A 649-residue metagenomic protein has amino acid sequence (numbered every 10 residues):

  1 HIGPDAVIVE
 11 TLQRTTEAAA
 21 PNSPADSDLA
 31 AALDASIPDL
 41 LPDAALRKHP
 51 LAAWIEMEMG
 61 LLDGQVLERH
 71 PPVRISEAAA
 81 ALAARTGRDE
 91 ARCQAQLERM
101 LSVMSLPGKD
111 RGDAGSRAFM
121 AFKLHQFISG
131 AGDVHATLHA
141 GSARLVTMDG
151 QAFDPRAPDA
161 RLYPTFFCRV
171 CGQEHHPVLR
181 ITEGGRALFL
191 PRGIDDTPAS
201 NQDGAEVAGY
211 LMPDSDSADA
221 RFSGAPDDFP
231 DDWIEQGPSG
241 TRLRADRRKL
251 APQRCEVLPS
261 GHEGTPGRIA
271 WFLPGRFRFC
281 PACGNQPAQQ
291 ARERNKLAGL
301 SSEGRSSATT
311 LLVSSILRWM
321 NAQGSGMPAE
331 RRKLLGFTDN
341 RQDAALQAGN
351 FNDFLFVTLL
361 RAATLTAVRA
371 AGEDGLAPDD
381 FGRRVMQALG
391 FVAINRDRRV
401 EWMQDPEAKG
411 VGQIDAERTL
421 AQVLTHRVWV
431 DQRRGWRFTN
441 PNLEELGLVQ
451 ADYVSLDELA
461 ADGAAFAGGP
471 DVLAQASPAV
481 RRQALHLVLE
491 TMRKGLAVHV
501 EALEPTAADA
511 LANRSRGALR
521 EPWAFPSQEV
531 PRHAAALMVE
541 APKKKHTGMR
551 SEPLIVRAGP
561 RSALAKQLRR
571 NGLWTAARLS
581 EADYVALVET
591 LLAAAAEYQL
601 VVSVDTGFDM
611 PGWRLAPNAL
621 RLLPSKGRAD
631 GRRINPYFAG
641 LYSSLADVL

Functional and structural regions predicted by a protein language model:
H1-Q151, D159-L162, F167-A646: Charged, low-complexity interaction segments
